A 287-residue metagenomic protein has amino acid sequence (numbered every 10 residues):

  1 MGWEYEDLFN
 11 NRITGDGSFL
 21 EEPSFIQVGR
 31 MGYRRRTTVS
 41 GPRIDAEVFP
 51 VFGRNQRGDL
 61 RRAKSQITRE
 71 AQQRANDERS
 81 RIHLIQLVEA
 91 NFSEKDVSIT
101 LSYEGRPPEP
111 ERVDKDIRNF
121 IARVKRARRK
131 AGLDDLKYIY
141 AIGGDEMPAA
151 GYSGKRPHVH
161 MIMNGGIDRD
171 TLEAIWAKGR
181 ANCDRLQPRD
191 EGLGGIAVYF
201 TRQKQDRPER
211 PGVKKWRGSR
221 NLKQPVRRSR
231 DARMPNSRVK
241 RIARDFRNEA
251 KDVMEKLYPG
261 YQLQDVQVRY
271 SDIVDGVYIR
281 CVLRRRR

Functional and structural regions predicted by a protein language model:
M1-K155, G165-R287: Right-hand nucleic-acid polymerase module
H158: Conserved, short, structured surface segments that act as functional micro-motifs
